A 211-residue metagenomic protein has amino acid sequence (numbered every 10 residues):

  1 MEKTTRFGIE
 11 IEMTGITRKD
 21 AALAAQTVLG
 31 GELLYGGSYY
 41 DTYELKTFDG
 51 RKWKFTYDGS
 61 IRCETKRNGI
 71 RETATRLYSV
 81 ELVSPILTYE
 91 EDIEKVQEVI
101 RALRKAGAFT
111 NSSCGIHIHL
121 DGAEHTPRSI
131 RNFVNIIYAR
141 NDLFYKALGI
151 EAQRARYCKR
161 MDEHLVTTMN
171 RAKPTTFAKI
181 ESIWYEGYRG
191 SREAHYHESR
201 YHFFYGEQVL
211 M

Functional and structural regions predicted by a protein language model:
M1-F109, E124-M211: C-terminal accessory/tail domains of diverse enzymes
S112-I116, L120: Short, conserved phosphate-binding/catalytic loop or strand-edge motifs used in phosphoryl-/nucleotidyl-transfer
